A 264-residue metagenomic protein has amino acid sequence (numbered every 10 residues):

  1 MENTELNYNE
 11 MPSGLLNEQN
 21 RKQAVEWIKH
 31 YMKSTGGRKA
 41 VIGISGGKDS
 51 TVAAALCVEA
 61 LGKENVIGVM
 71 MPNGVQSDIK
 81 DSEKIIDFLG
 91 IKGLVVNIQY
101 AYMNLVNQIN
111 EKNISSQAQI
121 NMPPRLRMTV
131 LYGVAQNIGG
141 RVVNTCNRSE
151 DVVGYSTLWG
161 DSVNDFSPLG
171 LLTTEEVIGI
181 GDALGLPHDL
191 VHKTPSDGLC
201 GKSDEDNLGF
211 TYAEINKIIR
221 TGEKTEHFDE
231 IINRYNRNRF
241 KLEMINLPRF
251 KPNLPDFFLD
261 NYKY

Functional and structural regions predicted by a protein language model:
E2-A40, E64-I67, N73-V75, K84-Q108 (+4 more regions): ATP/NTP-dependent adenylation/nucleotidyl-transfer catalytic domains that generate, transfer, or process NMP-activated
G47: Conserved G/P- and acidic residue-centered "switch" motifs that form tight phosphate/ATP-binding loops in soluble
S50-A54, I79-E83: Short, surface-exposed alpha-helical segments at coil->helix boundaries
A55-E59: Short, well-ordered alpha-helices that flank and scaffold nucleotide-derived cofactor binding pockets
R125, T129: Catalytic-core regions of hydrolytic enzymes
